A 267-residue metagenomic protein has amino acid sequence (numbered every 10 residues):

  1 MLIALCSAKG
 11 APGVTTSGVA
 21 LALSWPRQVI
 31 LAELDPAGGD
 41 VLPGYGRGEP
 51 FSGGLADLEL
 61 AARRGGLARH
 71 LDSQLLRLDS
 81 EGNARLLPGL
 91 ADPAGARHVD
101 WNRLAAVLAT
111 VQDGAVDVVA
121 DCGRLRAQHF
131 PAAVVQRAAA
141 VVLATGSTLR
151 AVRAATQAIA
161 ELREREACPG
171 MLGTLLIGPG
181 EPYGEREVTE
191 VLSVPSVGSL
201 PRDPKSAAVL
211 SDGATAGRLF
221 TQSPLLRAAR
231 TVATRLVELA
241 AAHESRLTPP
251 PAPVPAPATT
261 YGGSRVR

Functional and structural regions predicted by a protein language model:
M1-L2, S24, V29, L219-S223 (+1 more regions): Actinobacteria-biased recognition of intrinsically disordered, low-complexity terminal regions
L2-G38, G44, V111: Walker A/P-loop phosphate-binding motif and the immediately C-terminal alpha-helix
A4-C6, A32-E33, P88-G89, V119-C122 (+2 more regions): Conserved beta-strand segments of the P-loop GTPase G domain that flank and frequently precede/overlap
C6, L34-D113, A208-S211: P-loop/Walker-type NTP enzyme "switch/lid" segment
C6-K9, G146-S147, E161, M171-Y183 (+1 more regions): G-domain G4 guanine-recognition motif of GTPases
Q112-A115, Q128-T148: Inter-motif core of Ras-like GTPase G domains
T156-C168: Conserved C-terminal guanine-recognition region of P-loop GTPase G domains, centered on the G4
G178-G180, E185-L219, A229: Beta-strand-loop-alpha "switch" segments that mediate conformational coupling across diverse proteins
